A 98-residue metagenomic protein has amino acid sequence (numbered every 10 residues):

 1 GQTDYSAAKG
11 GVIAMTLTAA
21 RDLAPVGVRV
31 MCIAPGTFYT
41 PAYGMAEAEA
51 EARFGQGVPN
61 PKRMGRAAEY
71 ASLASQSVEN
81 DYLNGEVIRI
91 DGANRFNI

Functional and structural regions predicted by a protein language model:
G1-D4, G27: Conserved catalytic loop/helix region of short-chain dehydrogenase/reductase
Y5, I13: Catalytic tyrosine of NAD(P)H-dependent dehydrogenase/reductases that use a Tyr as the general acid/base
A8, T16: Active-site helix of classical SDR
R21-D22: Alpha-helical segment proximal to the catalytic Tyr-Lys
P25, P35-V58: A glycine/serine/threonine-rich, flexible loop-to-helix segment that serves as the NAD(P) cofactor-binding "lid"
R29-Y39, R89-D91: Conserved SDR Rossmann-fold cofactor-binding beta-strand/turn motif
V58-Y70: A conserved structural motif in NAD(P)-dependent oxidoreductases
S75, E79, N84-I98: Short C-terminal tail/terminal secondary-structure segment of NAD(P)H-dependent dehydrogenase/reductase domains
